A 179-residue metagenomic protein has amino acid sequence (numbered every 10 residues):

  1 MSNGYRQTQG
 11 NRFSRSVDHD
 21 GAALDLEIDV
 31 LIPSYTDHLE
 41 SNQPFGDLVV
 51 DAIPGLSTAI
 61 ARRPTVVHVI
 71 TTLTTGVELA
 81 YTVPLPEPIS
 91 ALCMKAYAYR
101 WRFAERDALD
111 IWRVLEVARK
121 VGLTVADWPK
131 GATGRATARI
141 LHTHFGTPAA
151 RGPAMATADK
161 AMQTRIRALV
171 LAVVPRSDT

Functional and structural regions predicted by a protein language model:
M1-T179: Compositionally biased terminal segments of proteins
